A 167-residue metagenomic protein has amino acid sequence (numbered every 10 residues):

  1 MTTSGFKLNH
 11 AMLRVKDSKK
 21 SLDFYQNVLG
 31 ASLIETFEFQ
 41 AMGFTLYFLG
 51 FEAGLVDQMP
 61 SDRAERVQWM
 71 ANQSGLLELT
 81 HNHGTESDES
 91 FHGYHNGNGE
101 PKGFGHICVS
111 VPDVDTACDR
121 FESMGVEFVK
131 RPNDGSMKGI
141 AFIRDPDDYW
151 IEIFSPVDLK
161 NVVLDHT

Functional and structural regions predicted by a protein language model:
M1-L8, S32-V109, C118-R144, P156-T167: Vicinal oxygen chelate
M12-S18, Q40, V111-D113: Conserved beta-strand-loop-alpha-helix junction that forms the acyl-donor binding cleft
K20-S21, T116: Short Gly/charged-rich anion-binding patches and loops
S21-Q26, F121, D148: Conserved active-site tyrosine of GNAT-family acetyltransferases
W150-I153: Short glycine-/small-residue motifs
